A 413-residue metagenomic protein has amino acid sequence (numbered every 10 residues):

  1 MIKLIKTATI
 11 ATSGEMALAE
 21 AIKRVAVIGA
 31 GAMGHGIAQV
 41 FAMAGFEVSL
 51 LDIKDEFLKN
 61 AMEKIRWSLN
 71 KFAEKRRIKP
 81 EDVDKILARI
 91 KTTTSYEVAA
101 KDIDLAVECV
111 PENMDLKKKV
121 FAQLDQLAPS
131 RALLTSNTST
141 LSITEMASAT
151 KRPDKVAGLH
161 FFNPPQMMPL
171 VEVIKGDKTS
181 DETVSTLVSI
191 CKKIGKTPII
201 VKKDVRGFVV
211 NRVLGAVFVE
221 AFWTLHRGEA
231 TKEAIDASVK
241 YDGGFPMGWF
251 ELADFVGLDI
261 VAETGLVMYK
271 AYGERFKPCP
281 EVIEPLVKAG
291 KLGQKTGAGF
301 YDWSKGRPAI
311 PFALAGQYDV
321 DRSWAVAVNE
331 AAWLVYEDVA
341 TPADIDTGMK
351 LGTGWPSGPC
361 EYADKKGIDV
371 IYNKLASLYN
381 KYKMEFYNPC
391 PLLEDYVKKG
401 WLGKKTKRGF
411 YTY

Functional and structural regions predicted by a protein language model:
I2-Y413: N-terminal glycine-rich phosphate-binding loop for ADP-containing cofactors
